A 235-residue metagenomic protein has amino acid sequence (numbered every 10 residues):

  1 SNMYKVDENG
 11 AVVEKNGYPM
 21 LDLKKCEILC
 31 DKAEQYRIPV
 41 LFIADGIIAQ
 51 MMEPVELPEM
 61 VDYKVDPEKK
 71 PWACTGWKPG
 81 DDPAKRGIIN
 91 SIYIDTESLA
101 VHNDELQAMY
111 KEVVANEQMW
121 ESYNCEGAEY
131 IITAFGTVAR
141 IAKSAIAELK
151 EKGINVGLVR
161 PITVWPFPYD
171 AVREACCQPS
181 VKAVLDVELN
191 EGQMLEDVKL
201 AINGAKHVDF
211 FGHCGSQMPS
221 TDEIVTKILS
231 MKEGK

Functional and structural regions predicted by a protein language model:
S1, K15, L41-D45, E188 (+1 more regions): Short beta-strand segments
V13-P67, E223-K235: Structural signature of the thiamine diphosphate
E27-K32, L57-M60, S144-N155, R173-Q178 (+1 more regions): Short, solvent-exposed amphipathic alpha-helical segments in soluble enzyme and RNA/protein-processing domains
R37-S122: Conformationally flexible catalytic loops at phosphate/diphosphate-handling active centers
M119-N155, W165-A171: Redox- and metal-dependent alpha/beta enzyme cores, enriched for Fe-S-associated oxidoreductases and cofactor-handling
E151-A183, N190: Core nucleotide-handling region used for phosphoryl-transfer chemistry
E188-K235: Peripheral docking tails and interdomain loops at the edges of cofactor- or intermediate-handling domains
